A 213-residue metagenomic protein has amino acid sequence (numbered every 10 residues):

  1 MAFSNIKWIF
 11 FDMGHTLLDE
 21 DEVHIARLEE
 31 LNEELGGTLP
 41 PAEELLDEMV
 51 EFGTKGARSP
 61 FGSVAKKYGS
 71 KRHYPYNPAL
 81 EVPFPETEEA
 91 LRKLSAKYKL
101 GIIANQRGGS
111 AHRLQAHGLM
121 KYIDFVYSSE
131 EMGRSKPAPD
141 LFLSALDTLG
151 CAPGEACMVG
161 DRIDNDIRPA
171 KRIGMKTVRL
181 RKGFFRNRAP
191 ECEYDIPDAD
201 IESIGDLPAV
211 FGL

Functional and structural regions predicted by a protein language model:
M1-I9, E22, K67, E88 (+2 more regions): Asp-based, Mg2+/Mn2+-dependent phosphohydrolase catalytic module
A2-A96, A111-H112: N-terminal helical cap/lid subdomain that shapes the substrate entry/recognition surface in HAD-like hydrolases
